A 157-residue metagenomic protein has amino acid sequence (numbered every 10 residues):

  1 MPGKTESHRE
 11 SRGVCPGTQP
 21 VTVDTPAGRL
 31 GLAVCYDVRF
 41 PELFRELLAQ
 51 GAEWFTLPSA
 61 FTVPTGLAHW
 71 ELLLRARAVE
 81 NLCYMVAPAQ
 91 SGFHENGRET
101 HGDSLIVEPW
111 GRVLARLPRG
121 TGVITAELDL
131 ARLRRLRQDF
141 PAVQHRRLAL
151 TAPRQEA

Functional and structural regions predicted by a protein language model:
M1-Q50, V63-L72, Q138-A142: Active-site catalytic loop in hydrolytic enzyme cores
G3-T5, G13-G17, V86-P88, L105-W110 (+1 more regions): Short amphipathic alpha-helical surface micro-motifs
V21, R45-L48, V107, R147 (+1 more regions): Membrane-targeting and insertion segments and their boundary/processing signals
R29, R39-I124: CN hydrolase (nitrilase-like) catalytic-core segments centered on the catalytic cysteine and neighboring Lys/Glu
A126, A131: Glycine-rich, small/acidic residue-mixed loop/short-helix segments
R135-A157: A short C-terminal boundary segment appended to hydrolase-like catalytic domains
